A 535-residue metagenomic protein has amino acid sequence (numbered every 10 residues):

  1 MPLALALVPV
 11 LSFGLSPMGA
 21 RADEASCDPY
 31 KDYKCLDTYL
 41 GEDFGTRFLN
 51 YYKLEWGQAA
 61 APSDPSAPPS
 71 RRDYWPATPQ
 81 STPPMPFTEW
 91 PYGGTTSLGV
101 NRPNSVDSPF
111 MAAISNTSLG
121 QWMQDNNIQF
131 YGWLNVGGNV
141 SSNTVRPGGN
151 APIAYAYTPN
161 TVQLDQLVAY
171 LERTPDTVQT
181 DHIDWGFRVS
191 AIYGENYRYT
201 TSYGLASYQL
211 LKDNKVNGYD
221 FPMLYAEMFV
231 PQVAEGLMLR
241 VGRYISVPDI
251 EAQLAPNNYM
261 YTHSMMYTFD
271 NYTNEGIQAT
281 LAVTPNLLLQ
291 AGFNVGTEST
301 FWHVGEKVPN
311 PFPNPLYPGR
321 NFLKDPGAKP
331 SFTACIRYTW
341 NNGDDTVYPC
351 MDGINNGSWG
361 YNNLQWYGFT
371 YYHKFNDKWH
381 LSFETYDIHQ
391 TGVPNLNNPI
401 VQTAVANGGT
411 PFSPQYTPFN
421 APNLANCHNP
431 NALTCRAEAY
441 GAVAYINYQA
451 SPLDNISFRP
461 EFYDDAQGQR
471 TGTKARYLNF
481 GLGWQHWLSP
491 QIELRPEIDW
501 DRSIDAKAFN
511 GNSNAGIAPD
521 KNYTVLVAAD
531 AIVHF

Functional and structural regions predicted by a protein language model:
P2-R146, C427: N-terminal periplasmic/intermembrane-space "pro-region" immediately following the signal or transit peptide
V8, S16, F221-P222, T284 (+4 more regions): Hydrophobic alpha-helix-in-membranes signature
A25-Y51, G57-D64, P69-P76, Q80-F87 (+4 more regions): Outer-membrane beta-barrel pore domains
P29, Q121-S142, R146, A154-S299 (+5 more regions): Outer membrane beta-barrel
T117-G120, S264-M265, F322, A432 (+1 more regions): Short, P/G- and charge-enriched loop/turn segments at secondary-structure junctions
T144, N150-P152, F509-S513: Juxtamembrane/transmembrane-helix boundary motifs at the membrane-water interface
V295-T297, H303-Y317, D325, Y348 (+3 more regions): Outer-membrane beta-barrel porins/channels
L323-P326, N356: Surface loop/turn signatures of beta-propeller and other carbohydrate-active proteins
